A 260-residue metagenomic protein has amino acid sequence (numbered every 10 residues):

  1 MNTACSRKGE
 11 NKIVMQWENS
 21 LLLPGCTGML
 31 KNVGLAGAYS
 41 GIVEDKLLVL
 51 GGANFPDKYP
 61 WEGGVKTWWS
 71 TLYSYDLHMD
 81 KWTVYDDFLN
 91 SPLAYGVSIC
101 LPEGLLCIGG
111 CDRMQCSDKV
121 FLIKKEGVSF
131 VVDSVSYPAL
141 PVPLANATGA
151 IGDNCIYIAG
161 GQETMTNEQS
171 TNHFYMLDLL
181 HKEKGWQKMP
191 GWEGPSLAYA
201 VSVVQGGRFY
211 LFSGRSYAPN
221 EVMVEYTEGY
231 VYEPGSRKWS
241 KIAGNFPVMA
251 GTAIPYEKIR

Functional and structural regions predicted by a protein language model:
G9-R260: Kelch-like beta-propeller repeat domains
